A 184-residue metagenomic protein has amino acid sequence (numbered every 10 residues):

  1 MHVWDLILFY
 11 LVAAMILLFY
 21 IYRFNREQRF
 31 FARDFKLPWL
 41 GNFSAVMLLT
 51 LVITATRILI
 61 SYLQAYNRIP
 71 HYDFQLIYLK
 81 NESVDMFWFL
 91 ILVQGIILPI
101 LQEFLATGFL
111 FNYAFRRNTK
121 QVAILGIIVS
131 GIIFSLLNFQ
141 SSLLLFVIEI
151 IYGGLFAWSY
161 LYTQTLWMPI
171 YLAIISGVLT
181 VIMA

Functional and structural regions predicted by a protein language model:
M1, A45-V52, I127-S130: Alpha-helical transmembrane segments
M1-E27, Y72: Alpha-helical transmembrane segments in multi-pass membrane proteins
H2-L8, Q75-I77, L145-F156: Non-cytosolic membrane-interface motifs at loop->transmembrane helix junctions
I16-P38, W167-M168: Cytoplasmic juxtamembrane interface segments
L17-F24, L49, I53, R57 (+4 more regions): Structural signal for membrane-spanning alpha-helices in multi-pass inner-membrane proteins, emphasizing helix cores
Y22-R29, S61-P70, F139-L143, I150: Transmembrane helix-loop junctions in multipass membrane proteins, especially transporters and channels
F30-L98: Juxtamembrane helix-loop-helix connectors linking adjacent transmembrane helices in multi-pass membrane enzymes
F87-A184: Transmembrane helix-loop-helix hairpins at the membrane interface of multi-pass integral membrane proteins
